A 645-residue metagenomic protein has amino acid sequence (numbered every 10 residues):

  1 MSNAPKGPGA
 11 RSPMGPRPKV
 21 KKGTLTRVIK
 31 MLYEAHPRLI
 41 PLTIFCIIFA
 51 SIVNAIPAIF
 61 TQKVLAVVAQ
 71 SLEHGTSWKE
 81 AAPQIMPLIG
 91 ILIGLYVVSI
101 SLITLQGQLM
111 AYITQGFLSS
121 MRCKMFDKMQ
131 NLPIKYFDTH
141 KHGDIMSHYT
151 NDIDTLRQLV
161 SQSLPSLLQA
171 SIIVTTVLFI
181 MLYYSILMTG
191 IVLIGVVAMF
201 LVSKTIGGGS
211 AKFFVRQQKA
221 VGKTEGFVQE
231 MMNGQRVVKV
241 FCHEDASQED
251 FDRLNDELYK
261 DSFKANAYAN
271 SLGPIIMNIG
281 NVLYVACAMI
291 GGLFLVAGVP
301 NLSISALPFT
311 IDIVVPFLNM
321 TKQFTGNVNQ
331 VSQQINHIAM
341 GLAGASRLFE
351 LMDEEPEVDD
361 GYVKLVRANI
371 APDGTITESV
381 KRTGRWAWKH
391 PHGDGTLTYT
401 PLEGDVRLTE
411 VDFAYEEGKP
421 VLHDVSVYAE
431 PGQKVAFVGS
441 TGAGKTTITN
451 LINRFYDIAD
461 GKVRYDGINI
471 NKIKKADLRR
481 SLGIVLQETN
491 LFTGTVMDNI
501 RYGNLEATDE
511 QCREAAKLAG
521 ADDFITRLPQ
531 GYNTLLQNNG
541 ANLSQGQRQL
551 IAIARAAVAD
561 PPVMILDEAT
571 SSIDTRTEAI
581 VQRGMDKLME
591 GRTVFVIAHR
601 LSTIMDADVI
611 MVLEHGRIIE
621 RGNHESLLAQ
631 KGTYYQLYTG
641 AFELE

Functional and structural regions predicted by a protein language model:
M1-N54, A69-L88, L105-M110, T114 (+9 more regions): Membrane-integrated ABC transporters
M14-K21, F45, V53-A69, E73 (+12 more regions): Juxtamembrane helix-loop junctions of ABC transporter transmembrane domains
E34-P37, I134-K135, N151-V160, L164 (+6 more regions): An intracellular "coupling" helix at the cytosolic face of ABC transporter transmembrane type-1 domains
A35, L39-A50, L95, Q162-R216 (+1 more regions): Transmembrane helices of ABC transporter permease
I40-L102, L182-L187, A297-I311: Transmembrane helix-loop-helix hairpins at lipid-water interfaces of multipass membrane proteins, especially the type-1
S71, G75, G90, I180-I194 (+5 more regions): Helix-loop-helix
W78, A368-E645: ABC-type nucleotide-binding domain
L102, Q106, T114, T150-G195 (+2 more regions): Hydrophobic alpha-helical transmembrane segments of ABC transporter permease domains
